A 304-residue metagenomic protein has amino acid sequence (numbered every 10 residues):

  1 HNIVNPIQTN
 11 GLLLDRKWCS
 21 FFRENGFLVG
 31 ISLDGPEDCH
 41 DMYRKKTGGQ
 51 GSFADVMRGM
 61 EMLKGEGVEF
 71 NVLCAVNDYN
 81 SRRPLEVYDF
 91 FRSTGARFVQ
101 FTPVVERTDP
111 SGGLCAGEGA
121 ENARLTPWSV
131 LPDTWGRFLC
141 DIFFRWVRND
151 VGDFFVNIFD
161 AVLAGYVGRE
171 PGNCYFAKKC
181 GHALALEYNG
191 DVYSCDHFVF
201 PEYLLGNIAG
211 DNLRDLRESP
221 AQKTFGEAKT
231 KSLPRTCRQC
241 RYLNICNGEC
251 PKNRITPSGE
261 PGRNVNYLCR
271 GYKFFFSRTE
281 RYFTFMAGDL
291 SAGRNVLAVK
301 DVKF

Functional and structural regions predicted by a protein language model:
H1-E24, V29, L33-C39, T47-R58 (+3 more regions): Canonical radical SAM enzyme core domain
K17, D55-R58, R82, E86 (+5 more regions): Generic recognition of stable, solvent-exposed alpha-helical segments in well-folded globular domains
M42-A54, E61, G65-Y175, K179 (+3 more regions): Radical SAM enzyme [4Fe-4S]-AdoMet core and its adjacent flexible, acidic and glycine-rich loops/tails across
V199-F304: Flexible mid-to-C-terminal extensions adjoining Fe-S/redox cofactors in radical SAM and related proteins
